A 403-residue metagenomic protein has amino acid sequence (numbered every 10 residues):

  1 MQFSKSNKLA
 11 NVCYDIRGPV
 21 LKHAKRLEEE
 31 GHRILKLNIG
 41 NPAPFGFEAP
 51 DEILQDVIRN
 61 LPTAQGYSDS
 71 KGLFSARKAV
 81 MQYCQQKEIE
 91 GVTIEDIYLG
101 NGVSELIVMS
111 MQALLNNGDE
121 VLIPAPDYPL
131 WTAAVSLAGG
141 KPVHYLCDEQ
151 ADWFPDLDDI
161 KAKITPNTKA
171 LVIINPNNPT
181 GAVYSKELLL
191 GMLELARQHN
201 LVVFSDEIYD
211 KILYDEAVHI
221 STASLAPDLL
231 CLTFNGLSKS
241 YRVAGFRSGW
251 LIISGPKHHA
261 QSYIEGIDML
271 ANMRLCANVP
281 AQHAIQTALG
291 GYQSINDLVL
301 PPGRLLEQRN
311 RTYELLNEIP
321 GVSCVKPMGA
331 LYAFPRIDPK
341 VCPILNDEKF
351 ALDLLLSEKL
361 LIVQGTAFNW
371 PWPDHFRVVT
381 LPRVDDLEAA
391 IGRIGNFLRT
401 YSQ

Functional and structural regions predicted by a protein language model:
Q2-G102, M109, C276, A288-G291 (+1 more regions): N-terminal small-domain helix-loop-helix segment of the aminotransferase-like
L27-E30, A138, Q198-H199, L229 (+3 more regions): Helix C-cap/helix->beta junction micro-motif
Q86, K161-A162, P343-K349, D353-I362 (+1 more regions): PLP-dependent enzyme catalytic core of the Aspartate aminotransferase-like
A113-V135: Conserved PLP-anchoring active-site segment centered on the Schiff-base-forming lysine
L137-V143: A short helix-loop-beta submotif of the ANL/AMP-binding
V143, D148-H219: Active-site phosphate-binding strand-loop segment of PLP-dependent enzymes
P227-G303, Y313-E314, L398: Conserved core segment of the aminotransferase class I/II
Q286, G303-Y313, C324-D338, W372: Conserved glycine-rich beta-strand-loop-beta hairpin in the small C-terminal domain of fold type I
